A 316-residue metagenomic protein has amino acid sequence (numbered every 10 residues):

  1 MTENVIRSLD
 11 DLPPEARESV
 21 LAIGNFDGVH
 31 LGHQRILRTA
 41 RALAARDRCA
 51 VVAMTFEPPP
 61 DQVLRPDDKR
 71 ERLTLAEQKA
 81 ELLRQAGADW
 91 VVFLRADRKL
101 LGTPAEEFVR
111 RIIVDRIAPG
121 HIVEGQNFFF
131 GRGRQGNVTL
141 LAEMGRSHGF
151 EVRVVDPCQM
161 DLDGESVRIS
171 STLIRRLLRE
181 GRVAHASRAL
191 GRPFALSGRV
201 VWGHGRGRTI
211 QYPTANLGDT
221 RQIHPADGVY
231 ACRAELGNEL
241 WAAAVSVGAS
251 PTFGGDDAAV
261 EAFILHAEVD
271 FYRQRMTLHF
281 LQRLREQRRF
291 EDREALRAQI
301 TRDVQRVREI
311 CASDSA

Functional and structural regions predicted by a protein language model:
T2-D11, V92: Short acidic-hydrophobic, aromatic-tinged amphipathic segments that line or gate anion-handling sites
D11-P14, R98-L101, C158-G164: A short acidic, often aromatic-flanked loop/helix-cap motif at beta-alpha or helix-coil junctions that lines enzyme
L12-L75: N-terminal catalytic cores of NTP/NDP-binding nucleotidyl/phosphoryl-transfer enzymes
H30, L83, I122, A186 (+2 more regions): Residue-level signal for inorganic ion chemistry
Q62-H148: N-terminal Rossmann-like or analogous alpha/beta NTP/dinucleotide-binding catalytic cores that position adenine
G145-A249: Glycine-rich, Lys/Arg-enriched anion-binding loops that position phosphate/diphosphate groups for phosphoryl
G203-A316: Phosphate/ribose-recognition catalytic cores of enzymes acting on nucleotide-derived substrates
